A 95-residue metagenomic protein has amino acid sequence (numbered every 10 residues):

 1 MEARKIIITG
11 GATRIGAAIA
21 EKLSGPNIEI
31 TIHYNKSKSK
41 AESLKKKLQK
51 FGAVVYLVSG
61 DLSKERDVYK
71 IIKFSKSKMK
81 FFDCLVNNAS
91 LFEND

Functional and structural regions predicted by a protein language model:
K5, D83-C84: Conserved catalytic-site loops of classical short-chain dehydrogenases/reductases
K5, G10-R14: Conserved glycine-rich cofactor-binding loop
R14, A18, F92: NAD(P)H-binding Rossmann-fold N-terminus in SDR/SDR-like oxidoreductases, specifically the glycine-rich beta1-alpha1
L23: Aromatic pocket-lining residues of Rossmann-like dinucleotide-binding sites
N27-E42: Conserved glycine-rich Rossmann-like NAD(P)H-binding loop of the short-chain dehydrogenase/reductase
K38, S59-I71: The beta1-alpha1 cofactor-binding region of Rossmann-like NAD(H)/NADP(H)-dependent oxidoreductases
V55-L57: Hydrophobic/aromatic anchor residues within beta-strands of the central parallel beta-sheet of Rossmann-like
N88-N94: Conserved NAD(P)H cofactor-binding loop of Rossmann-fold oxidoreductase domains
